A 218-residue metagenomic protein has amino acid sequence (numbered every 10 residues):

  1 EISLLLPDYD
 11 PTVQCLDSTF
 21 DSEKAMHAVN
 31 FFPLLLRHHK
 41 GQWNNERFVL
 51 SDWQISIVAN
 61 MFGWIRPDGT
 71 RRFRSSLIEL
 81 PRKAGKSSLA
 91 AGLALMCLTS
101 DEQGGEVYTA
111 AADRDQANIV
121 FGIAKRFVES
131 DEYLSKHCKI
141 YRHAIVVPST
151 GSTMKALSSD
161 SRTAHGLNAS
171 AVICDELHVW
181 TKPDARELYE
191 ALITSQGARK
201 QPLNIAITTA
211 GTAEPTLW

Functional and structural regions predicted by a protein language model:
E1-W218: Phosphate/NTP-binding elements of NTP-utilizing enzymes
